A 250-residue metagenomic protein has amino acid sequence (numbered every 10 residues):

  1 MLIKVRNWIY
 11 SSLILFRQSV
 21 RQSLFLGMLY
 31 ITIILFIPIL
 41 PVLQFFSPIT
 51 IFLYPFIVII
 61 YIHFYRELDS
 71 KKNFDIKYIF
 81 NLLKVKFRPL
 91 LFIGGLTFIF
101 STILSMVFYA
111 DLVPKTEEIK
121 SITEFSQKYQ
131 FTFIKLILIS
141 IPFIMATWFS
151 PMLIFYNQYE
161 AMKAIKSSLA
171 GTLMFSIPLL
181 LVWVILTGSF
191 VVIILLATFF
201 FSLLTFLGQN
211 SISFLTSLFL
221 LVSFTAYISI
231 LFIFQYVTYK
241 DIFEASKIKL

Functional and structural regions predicted by a protein language model:
M1-L250: Hydrophobic alpha-helical membrane segments
